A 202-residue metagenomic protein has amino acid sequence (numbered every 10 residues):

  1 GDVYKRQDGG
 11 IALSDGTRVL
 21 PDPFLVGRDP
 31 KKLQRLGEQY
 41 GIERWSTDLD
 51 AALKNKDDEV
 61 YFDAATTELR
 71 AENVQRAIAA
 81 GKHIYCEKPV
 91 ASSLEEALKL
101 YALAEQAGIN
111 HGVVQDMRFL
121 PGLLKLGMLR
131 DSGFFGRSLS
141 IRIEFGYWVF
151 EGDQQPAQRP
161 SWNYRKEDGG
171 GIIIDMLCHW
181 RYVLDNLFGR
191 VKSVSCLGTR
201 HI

Functional and structural regions predicted by a protein language model:
V3-Y4: Short, small-residue-biased leader/transition segments that mark boundaries at the very start of proteins
L20-F24, E59-Y61, G170-G171: Short active-site oxyanion
F24-P30: N-terminal Rossmann-fold cofactor-binding loop
K31, Q39-L103: Beta-loop-alpha module in the N-terminal Rossmann-like domain of NAD(P)-dependent dehydrogenases, especially those
K99-D116, G136-S140: Rossmann-fold dehydrogenase core element
M117-I202: Predominantly a Rossmann-like dinucleotide-binding segment in NAD(P)-dependent oxidoreductases
